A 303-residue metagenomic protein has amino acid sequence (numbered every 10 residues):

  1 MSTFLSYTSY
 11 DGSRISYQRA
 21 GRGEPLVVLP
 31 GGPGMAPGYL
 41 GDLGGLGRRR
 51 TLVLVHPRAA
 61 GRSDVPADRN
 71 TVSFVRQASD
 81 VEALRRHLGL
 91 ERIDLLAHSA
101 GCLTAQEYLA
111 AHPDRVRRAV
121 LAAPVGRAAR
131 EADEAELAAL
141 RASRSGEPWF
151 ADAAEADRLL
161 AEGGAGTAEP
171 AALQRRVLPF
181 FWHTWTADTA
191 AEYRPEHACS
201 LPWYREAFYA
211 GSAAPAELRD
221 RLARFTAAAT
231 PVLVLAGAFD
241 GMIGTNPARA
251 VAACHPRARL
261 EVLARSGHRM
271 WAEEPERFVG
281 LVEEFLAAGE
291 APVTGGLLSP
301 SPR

Functional and structural regions predicted by a protein language model:
S6-P66, N70, L84-R85, M242: Conserved HGGG/HGGXW glycine-rich cap/lid loop of the alpha/beta-hydrolase fold
P57-A100, G280: Active-site loop/oxyanion-hole signature of alpha/beta-hydrolase fold enzymes
E91-A135: Conserved hydrolase catalytic core segment
A119-E162: Flexible "cap/lid" loop of the alpha/beta hydrolase fold
D157-A207: Conserved alpha/beta-hydrolase catalytic His-Asp/Glu region
A228, V234-A236: Short beta-strand/loop motif that positions the catalytic acidic residue of the alpha/beta-hydrolase fold
G241-P247: Conserved alpha/beta-hydrolase "acid-adjacent" motif
R257-R303: Catalytic active-site module of serine/aspartate enzymes centered on a nucleophile-bearing elbow/loop
